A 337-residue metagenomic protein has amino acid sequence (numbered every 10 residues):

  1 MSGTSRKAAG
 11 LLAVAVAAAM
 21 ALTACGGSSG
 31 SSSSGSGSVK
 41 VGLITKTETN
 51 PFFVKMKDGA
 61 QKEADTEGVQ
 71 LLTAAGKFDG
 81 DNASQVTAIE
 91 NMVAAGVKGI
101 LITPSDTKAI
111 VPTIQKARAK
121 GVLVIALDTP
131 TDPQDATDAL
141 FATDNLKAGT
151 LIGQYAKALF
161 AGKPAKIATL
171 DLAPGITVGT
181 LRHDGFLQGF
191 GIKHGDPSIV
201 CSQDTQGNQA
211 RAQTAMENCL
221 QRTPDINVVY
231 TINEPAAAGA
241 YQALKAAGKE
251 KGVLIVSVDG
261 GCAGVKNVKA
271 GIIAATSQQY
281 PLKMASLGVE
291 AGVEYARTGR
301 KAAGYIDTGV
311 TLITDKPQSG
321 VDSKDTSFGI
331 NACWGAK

Functional and structural regions predicted by a protein language model:
S2-L11, A18, C25-K337: A residue-level marker of the well-folded mature domains of exported/periplasmic proteins
